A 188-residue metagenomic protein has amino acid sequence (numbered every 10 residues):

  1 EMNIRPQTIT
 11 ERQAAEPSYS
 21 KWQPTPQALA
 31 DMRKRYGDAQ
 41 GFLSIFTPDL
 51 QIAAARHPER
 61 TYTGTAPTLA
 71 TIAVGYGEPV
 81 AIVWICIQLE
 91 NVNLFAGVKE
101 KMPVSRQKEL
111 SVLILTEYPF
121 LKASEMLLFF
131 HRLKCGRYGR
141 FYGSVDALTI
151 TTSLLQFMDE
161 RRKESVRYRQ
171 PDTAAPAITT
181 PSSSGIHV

Functional and structural regions predicted by a protein language model:
E1-V188: Charged interaction scaffolds used for protein-protein
